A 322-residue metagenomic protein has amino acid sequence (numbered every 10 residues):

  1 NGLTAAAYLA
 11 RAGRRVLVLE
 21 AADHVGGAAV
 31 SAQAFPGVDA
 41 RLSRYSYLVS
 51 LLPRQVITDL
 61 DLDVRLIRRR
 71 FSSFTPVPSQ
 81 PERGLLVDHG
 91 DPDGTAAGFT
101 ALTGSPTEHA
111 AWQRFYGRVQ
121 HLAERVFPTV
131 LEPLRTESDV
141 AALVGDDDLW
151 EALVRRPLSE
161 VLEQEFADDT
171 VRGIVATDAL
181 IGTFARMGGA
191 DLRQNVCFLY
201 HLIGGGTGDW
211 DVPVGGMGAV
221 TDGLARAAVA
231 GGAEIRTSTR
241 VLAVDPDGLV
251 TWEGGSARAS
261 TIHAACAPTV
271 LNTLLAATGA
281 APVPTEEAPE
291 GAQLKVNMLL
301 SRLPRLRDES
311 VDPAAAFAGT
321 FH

Functional and structural regions predicted by a protein language model:
N1-R125: N-terminal glycine-rich phosphate/pyrophosphate-binding loop and immediately adjacent elements
A12, R118, L122, V161-E165 (+5 more regions): Generic, well-ordered alpha-helical scaffold segments in large soluble proteins
R15-L17, S72-F74, G84, R172 (+3 more regions): Beta-sheet entry/capping signal
S79-P81, R186-D191, D245-L249, A257: A short, glycine/Asx- and small/polar-enriched loop/turn that sits immediately N-terminal to a beta-strand
Q80-G84, H89-A190: Rossmann-like flavin
V144, T177, G204-V212, Q293: Glycine- and acidic
C197-D247, A257: Helical element adjacent to the flavin cofactor pocket in flavoenzyme catalytic cores
P213, T239-H322: Mid-domain catalytic core of redox enzymes that form a hydrophobic substrate pocket/lid adjacent to a catalytic redox
